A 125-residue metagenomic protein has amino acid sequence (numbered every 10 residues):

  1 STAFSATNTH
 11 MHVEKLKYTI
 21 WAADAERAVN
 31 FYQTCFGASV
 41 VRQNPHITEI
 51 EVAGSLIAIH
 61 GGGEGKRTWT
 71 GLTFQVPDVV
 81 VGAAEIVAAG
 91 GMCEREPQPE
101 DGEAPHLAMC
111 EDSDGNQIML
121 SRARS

Functional and structural regions predicted by a protein language model:
T2-M11, I20, A89-S125: Vicinal oxygen chelate
F4-V29, G54-L56, T70-L72, S121-S125: N-terminal beta-strand motif that seeds the catalytic metal site of vicinal oxygen chelate
E14-A23, E49-E51, E64-A89, H106-N116: Vicinal oxygen chelate
E26-C35, A108: Conserved active-site alpha-helix within GNAT-family acetyltransferase domains
G37-Q43, M92-P97: Short secondary-structure junctions
S39-T70, Q117-R122: Conserved short beta-strand elements that form part of the metal-binding/catalytic scaffold of enzyme active sites
